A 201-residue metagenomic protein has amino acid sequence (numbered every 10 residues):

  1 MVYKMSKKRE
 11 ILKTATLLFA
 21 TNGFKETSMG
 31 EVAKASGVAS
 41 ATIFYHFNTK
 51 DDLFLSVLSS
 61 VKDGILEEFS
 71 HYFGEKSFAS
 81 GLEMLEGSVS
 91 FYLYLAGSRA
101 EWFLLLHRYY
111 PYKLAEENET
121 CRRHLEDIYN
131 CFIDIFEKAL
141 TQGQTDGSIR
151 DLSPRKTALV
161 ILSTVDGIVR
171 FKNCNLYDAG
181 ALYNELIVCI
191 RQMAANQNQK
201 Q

Functional and structural regions predicted by a protein language model:
M1-S6, K200-Q201: N-terminal intrinsically disordered/low-complexity leader segments
K7-T16, V32, V57-V61, I65-E68 (+1 more regions): Generic hydrophobic, amphipathic alpha-helix propensity
K8-R9, M29, D51, L55 (+8 more regions): Short, structured helix-loop boundary elements
E10, L18-S56: Helix-turn-helix
S56, H71-A100, T157-I161, Y183 (+1 more regions): Hydrophobic alpha-helical connector segments
D63-L66, S70, E117-T145, R155-K156 (+1 more regions): Amphipathic alpha-helical packing segments from all-alpha helical-bundle domains
M84, A96-N118: Amphipathic alpha-helical segments used for helix-helix packing
E101-R108, R122, E126, Q144-C189 (+1 more regions): Hydrophobic/aromatic-rich alpha-helical bundle segments in the mid-to-C-terminal region
